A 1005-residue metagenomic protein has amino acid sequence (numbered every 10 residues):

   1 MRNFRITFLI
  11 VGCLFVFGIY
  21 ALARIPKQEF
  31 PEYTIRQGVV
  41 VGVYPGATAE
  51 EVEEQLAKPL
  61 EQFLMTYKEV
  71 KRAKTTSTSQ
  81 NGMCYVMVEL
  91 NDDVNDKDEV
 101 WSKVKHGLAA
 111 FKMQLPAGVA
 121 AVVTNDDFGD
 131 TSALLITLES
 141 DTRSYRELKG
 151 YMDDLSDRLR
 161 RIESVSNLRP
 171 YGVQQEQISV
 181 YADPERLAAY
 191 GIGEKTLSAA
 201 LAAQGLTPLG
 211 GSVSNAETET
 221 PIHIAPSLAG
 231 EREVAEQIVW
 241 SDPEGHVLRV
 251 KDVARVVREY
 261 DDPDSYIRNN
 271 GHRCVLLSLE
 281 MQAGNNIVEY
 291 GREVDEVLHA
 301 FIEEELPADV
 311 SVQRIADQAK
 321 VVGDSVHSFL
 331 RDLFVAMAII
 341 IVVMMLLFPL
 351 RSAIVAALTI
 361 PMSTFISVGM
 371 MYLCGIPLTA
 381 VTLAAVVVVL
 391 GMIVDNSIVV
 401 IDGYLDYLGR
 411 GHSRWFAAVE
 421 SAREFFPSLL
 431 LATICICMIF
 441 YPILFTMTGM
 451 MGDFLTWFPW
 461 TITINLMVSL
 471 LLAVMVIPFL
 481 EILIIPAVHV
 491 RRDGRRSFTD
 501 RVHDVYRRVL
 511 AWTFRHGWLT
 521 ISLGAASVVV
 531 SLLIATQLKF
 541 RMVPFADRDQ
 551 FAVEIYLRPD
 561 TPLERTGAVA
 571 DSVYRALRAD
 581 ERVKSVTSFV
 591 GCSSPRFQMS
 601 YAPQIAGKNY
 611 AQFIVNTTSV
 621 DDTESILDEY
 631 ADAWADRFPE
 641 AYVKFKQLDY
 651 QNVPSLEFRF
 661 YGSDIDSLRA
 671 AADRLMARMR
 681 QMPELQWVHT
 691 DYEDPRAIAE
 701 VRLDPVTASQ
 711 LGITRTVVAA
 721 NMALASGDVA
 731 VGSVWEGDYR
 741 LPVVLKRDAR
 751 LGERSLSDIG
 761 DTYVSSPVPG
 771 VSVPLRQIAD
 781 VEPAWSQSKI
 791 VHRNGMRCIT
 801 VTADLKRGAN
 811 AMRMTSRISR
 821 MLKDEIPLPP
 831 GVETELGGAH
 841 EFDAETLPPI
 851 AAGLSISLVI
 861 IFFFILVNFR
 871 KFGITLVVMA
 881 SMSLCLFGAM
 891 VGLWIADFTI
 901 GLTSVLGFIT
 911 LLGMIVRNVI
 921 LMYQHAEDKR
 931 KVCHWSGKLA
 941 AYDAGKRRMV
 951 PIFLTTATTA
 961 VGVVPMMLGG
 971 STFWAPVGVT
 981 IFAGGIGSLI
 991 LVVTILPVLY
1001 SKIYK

Functional and structural regions predicted by a protein language model:
M1-K27, R423-F425, C437, F479 (+3 more regions): Signature of alpha-helical transmembrane segments and their immediate interfacial
C13-A47, N95, A109-P116, I443-F454 (+2 more regions): Transmembrane helices with small-residue packing motifs
F15, E51-D127, E185-L206, S227 (+2 more regions): Solvent-exposed, membrane-proximal periplasmic/extracellular interface segments of envelope transport and secretion
G18-R24, A338, V342-L346, L350-L405 (+4 more regions): Hydrophobic transmembrane alpha-helices and their membrane-interface caps in long multi-pass transport proteins
K27-G38, T75-M83, G118-D141, R169-Q175 (+15 more regions): Flexible hinge/switch segments at interdomain interfaces of large molecular machines
M83-Y85, K112, R158-A338, I401 (+6 more regions): Extracytoplasmic/periplasmic membrane-proximal domains and adjacent transmembrane bundles of envelope biogenesis
I315, V322, V326, I401 (+4 more regions): Helix-loop junctions and hydrophobic alpha-helical segments within the transmembrane domains of large membrane
L390-Y404, F425-T446, D453-D493, F613 (+4 more regions): Transmembrane alpha-helices and their membrane-interface boundaries in multi-pass membrane transporters and channels
